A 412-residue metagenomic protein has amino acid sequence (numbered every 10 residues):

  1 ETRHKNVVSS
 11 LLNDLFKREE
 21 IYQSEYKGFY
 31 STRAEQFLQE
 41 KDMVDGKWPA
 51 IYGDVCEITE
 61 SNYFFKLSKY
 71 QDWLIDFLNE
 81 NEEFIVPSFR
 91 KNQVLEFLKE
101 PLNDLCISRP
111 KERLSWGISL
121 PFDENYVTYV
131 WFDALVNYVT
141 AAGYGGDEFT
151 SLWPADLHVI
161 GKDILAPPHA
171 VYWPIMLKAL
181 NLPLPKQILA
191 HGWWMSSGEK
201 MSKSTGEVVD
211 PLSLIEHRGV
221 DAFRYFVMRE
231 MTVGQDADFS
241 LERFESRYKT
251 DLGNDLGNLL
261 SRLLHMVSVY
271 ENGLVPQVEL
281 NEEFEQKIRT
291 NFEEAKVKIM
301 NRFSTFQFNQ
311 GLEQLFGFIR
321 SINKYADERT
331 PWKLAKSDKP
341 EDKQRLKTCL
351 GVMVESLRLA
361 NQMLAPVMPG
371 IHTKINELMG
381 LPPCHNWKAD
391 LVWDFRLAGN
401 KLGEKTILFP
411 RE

Functional and structural regions predicted by a protein language model:
E1-I107, Y144, E148, L260-I299 (+2 more regions): Conserved, charged catalytic cores of large soluble enzymes
N6-V7, I51-V269, E313-L315: Structured secondary-structure scaffolds
F16-K17, K178, E216, S304 (+1 more regions): Short polybasic/polar patches that bind polyanions
S24-F29, D42, N301, F306 (+1 more regions): Basic, alpha-helical terminal appendages of large translation-related enzymes
D236-L241, E293-N301: Short, charged/polar, low-complexity loop and linker segments that flank or interrupt alpha-helical bundles
F244, Y248, L280, F284 (+4 more regions): Non-transmembrane, amphipathic alpha-helical segments
G253, G257, R289, E293 (+4 more regions): Generic structural concept
